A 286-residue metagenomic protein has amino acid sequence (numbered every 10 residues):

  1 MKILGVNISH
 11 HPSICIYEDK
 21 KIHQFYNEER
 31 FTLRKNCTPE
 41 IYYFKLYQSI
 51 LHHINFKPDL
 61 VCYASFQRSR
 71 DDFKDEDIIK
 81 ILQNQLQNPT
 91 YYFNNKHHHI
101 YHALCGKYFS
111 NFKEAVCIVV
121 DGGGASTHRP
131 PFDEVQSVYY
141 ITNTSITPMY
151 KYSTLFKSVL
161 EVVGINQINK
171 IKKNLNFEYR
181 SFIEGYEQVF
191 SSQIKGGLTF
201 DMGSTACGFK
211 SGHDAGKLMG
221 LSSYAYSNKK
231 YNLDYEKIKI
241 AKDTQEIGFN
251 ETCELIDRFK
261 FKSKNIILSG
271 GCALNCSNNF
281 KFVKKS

Functional and structural regions predicted by a protein language model:
M1-S286: Short acidic/glycine-rich loops and adjacent helix/strand connectors that line catalytic pockets where negatively
